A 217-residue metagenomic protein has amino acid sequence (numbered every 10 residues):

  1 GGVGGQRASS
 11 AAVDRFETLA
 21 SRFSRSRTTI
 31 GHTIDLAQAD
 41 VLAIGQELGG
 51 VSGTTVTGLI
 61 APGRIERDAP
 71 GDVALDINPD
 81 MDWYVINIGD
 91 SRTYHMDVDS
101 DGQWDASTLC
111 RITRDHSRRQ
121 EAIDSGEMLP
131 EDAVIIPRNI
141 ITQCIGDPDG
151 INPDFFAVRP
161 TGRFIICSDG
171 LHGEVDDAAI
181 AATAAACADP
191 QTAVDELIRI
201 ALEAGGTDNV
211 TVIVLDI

Functional and structural regions predicted by a protein language model:
G1-I217: PP2C/PPM-type serine/threonine phosphatase catalytic domain
